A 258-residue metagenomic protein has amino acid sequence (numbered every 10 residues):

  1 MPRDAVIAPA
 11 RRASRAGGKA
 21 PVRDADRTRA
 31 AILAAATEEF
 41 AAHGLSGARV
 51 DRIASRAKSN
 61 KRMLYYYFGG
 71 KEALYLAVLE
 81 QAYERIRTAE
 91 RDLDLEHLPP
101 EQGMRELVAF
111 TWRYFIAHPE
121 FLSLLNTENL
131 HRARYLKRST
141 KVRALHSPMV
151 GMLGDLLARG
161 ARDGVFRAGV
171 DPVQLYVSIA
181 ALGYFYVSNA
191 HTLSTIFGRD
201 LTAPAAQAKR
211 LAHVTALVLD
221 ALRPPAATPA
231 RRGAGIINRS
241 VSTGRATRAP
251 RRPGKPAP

Functional and structural regions predicted by a protein language model:
M1-A16, F110-R113, A117, S147-D163 (+1 more regions): C-terminal peripheral helix-coil segments that are non-catalytic and often amphipathic
P2-V22, A34-E38, G47-R49, A57 (+1 more regions): Short glycine/proline-centered loop/turn elements that form peptide/ligand docking sites
T28-A36, I53, V78-A82, I86 (+1 more regions): Generic hydrophobic, amphipathic alpha-helix propensity
A31, E39-A73, A77: Helix-turn-helix
I32-F40, T111, V218: Short hydrophobic clusters on alpha-helical segments that form packing/core surfaces in small helical domains
K71, V78, A82, I86 (+4 more regions): Hydrophobic/aromatic residues within well-ordered alpha-helical segments
R91-S123, R143-H146, V150, P172-Y176 (+1 more regions): Hydrophobic alpha-helical connector segments
G103, A117-T140, N189-F197: Amphipathic alpha-helical segments used for helix-helix packing
